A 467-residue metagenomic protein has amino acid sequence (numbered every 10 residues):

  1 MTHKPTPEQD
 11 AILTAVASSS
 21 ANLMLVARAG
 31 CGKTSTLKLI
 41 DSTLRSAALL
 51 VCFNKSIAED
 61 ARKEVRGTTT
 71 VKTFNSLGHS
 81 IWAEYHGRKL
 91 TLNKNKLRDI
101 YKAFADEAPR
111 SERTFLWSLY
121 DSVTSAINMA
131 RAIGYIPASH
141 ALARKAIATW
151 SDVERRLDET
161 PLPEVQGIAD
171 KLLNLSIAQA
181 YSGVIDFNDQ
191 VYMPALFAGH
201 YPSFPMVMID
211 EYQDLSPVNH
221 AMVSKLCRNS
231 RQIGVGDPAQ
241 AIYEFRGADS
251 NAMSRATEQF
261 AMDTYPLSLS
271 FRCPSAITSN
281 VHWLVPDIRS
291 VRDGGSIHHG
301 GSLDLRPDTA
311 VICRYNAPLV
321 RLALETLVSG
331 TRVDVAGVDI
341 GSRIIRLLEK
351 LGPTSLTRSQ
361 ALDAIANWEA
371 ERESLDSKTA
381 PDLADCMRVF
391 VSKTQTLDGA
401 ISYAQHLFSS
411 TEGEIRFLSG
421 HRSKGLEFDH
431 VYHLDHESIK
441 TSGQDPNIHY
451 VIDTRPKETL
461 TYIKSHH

Functional and structural regions predicted by a protein language model:
M1-K89, H282: P-loop NTPase Walker
T2-T14, N22-M24, T36, S111-M208 (+2 more regions): Accessory N-terminal region flanking or inserted into the helicase ATPase core in nucleic-acid motor proteins
V26-L37, T43, F53-S56, Q213-G300 (+7 more regions): Conserved helicase motor core of SF1/SF2 NTP-dependent helicases
L49, T68, P205-M206, Q232 (+1 more regions): The start of beta-strands in P-loop NTPase/AAA+ ATPase cores
K55-A130, L327-I344: Conserved P-loop NTPase-based nucleic-acid remodeling module centered on helicase motor cores
G87-D106, E258, L284-V291, E349-E373: A polyampholytic, Gly/Pro-enriched intrinsically disordered region
N174-S176, A180-Y181, D186-F197, M208 (+9 more regions): Flexible, surface-exposed loop/gating regions in the mature catalytic domains of secreted/periplasmic hydrolases
E349-H467: Conserved helicase C-terminal RecA-like lobe
